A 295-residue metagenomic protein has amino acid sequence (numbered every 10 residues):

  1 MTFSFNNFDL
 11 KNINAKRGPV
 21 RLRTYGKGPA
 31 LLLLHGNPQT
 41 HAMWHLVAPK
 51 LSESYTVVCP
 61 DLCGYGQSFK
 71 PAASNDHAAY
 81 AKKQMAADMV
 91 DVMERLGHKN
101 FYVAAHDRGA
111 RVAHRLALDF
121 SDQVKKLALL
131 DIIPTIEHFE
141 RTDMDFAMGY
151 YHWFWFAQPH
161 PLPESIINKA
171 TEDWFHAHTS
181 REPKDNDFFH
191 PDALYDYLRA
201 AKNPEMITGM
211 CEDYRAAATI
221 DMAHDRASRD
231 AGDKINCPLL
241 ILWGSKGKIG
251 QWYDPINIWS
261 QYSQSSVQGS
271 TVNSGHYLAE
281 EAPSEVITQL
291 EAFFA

Functional and structural regions predicted by a protein language model:
T2-K11, P19-V20, A30, M43 (+5 more regions): Flexible "cap/lid" subdomain of the alpha/beta-hydrolase fold that forms the substrate-access gate
A15-K16, T24-Y25: Active-site beta-strand termini and strand-to-loop segments that position acidic
G28, G36-Q39: Active-site glycine-rich loops that stabilize anionic/oxyanionic intermediates across multiple enzyme folds
L33-G36, C59: Structural cue for short, hydrophobic secondary-structure segments
P38, Y80-K83, S284: Conserved phosphate-coordination/catalytic loops
M43-T56: Short amphipathic alpha-helix adjacent to the substrate-entry channel of hydrolases
G275-P283, I287: Catalytic histidine-centered segment of alpha/beta-hydrolase-like enzymes
I287-A295: C-terminal alpha-helical cap of glycosyltransferases
